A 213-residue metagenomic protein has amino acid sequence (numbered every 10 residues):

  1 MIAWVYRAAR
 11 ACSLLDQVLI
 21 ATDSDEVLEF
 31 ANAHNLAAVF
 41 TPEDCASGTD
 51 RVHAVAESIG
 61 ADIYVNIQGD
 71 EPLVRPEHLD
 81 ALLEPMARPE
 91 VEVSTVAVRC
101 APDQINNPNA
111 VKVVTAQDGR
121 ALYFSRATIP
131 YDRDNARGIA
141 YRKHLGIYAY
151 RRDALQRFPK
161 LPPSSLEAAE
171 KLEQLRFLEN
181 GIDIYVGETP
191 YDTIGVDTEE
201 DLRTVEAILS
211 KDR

Functional and structural regions predicted by a protein language model:
M1-A21: N-terminal glycine-rich phosphate-binding loop and ensuing alpha1 helix
L15, A61, R88-V91, I182: Short, high-confidence coil segments that cap the C-terminus of an alpha-helix and link into the following beta-strand
V18-I20, Y64, A121, I184: Hydrophobic/aromatic residues located in beta-strands of well-ordered beta-sheets within soluble catalytic
L19, D25-E84: Short phosphate-binding loop-to-helix
T22-D23, V74, Y150, D197: A conserved hydrophobic position in a structured secondary element of the catalytic/binding core that shapes
R75-S164: Conserved core of the sugar-phosphate nucleotidyltransferase
I139-R213: Conserved alpha/beta core of the MobA/IspD/sugar-nucleotide pyrophosphorylase nucleotidyltransferase superfamily
